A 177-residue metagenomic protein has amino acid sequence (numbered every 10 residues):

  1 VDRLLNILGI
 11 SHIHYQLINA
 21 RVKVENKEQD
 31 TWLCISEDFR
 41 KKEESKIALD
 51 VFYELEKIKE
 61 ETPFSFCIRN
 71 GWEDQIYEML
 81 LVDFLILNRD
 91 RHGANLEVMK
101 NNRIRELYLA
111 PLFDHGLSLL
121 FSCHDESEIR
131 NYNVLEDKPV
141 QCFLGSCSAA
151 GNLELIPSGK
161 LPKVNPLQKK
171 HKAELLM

Functional and structural regions predicted by a protein language model:
V1-L49: Conserved ATP-binding subdomain of kinase catalytic cores across diverse folds
L5-I10, K59-T62, R105-E106, V134-P139: Glycine-rich loops and low-complexity Gly/Arg-rich segments that provide flexible linkers or classic glycine-based
G9, E54-K57, G71: Short, flexible coil/linker elements and helix-boundary hinge sites characteristic of intrinsically disordered
H14-Q16, S65-I68, V140-C147: Short C-terminal domain-edge/linker segments immediately following a structured domain
T31, T62, Q75, H171-L175: Exposed alpha-helical structural elements
K42-S65: A broadly used, surface-exposed interaction patch
K59-H124: Conserved kinase catalytic-core segment
N102-M177: C-terminal catalytic region of ATP-dependent kinase domains
